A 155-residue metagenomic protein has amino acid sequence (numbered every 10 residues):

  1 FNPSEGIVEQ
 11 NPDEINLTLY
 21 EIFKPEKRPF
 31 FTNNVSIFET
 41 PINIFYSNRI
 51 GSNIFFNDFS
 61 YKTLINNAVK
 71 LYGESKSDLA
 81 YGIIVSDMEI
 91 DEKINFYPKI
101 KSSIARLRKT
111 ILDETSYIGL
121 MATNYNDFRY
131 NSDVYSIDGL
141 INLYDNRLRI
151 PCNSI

Functional and structural regions predicted by a protein language model:
F1-I155: Outer-membrane beta-barrel channel domains
